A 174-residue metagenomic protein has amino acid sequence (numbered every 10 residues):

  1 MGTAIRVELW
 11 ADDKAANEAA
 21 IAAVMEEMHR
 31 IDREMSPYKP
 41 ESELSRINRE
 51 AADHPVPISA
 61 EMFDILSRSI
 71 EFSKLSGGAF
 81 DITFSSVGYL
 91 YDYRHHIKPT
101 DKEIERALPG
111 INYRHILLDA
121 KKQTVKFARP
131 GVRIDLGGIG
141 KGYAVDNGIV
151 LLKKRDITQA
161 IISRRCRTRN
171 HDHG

Functional and structural regions predicted by a protein language model:
M1-G137, K153-I161: A contiguous, well-ordered beta/alpha segment that forms the leading edge of an enzyme domain
G138-H173: Cysteine-centered nucleophilic/redox motifs
